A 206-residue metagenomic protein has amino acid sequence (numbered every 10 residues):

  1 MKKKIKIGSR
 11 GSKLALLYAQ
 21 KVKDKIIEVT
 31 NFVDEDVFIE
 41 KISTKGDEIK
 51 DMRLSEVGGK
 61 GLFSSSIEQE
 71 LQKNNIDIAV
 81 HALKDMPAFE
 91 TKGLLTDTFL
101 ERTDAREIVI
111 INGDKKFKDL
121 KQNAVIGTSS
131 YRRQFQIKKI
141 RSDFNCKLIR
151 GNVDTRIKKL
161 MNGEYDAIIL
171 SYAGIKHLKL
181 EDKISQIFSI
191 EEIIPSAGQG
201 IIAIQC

Functional and structural regions predicted by a protein language model:
M1-C206: Domain-level signature for soluble enzymes in the chorismate/prephenate branch of the shikimate pathway
